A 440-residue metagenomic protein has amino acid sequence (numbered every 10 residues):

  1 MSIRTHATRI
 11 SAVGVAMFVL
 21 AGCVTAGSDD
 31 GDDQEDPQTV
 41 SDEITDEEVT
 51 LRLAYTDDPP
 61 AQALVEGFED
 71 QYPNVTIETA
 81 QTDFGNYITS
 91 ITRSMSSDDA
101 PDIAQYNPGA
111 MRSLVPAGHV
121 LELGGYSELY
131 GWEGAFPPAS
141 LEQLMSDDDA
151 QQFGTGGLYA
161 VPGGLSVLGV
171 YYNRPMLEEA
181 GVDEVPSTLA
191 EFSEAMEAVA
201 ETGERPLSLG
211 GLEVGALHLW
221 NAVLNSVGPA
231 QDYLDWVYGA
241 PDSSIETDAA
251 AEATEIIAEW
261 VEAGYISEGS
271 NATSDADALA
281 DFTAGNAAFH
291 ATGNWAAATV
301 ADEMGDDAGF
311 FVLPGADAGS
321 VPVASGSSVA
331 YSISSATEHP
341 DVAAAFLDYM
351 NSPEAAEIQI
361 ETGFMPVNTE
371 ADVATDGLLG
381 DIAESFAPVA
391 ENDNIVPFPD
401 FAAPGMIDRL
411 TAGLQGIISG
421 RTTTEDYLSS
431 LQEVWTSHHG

Functional and structural regions predicted by a protein language model:
S2-V19, C23-H119, D317-G319, I358 (+3 more regions): Conserved N-terminal structural module of periplasmic/extracytoplasmic solute-binding proteins
E69, N225, E255-H339: Extracytoplasmic/periplasmic substrate-binding proteins
M111-V167: Hinge/lid segment of periplasmic solute-binding proteins
V120, A284, W295-T299, L313 (+1 more regions): Mature extracytoplasmic/periplasmic domains
G124-S140, G228-E252, D302-E303, G315-V323 (+1 more regions): Short, solvent-exposed loop/beta-turn-alpha elements that line the ligand-binding surface or hinge of extracytoplasmic
G154-G163, L168, S193-D242, A258 (+1 more regions): Extracytoplasmic/periplasmic solute-binding protein
M196, Y238-S270: Glycine-centered hinge/linker elements that transmit conformational signals in sensory and ligand-binding systems
G239, T362-T369, A383-H439: C-terminal capping/gating helix-and-loop segments adjacent to ligand/active sites or protein-protein/ligand interfaces
